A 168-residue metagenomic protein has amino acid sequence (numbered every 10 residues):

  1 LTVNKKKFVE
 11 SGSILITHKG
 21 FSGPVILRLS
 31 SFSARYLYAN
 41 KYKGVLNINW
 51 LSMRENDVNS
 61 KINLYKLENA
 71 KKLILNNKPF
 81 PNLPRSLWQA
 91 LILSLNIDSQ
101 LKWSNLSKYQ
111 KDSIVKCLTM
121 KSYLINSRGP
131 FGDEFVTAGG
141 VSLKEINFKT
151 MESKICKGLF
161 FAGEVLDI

Functional and structural regions predicted by a protein language model:
L1-N105: An anion/pyrophosphate-binding glycine-rich loop and adjacent beta-alpha core in soluble alpha-beta enzymes
W88-D167: A glycine-rich dinucleotide-binding beta-alpha-beta segment and adjacent secondary-structure elements that constitute
